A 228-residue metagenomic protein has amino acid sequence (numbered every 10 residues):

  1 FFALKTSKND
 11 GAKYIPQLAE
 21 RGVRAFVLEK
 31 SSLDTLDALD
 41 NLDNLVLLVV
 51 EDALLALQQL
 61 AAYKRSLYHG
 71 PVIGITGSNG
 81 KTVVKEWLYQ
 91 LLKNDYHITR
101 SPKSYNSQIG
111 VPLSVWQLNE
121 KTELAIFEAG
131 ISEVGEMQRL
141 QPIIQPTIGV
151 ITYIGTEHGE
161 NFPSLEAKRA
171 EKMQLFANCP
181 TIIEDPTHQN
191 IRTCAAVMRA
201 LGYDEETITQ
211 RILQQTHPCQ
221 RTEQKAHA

Functional and structural regions predicted by a protein language model:
F1-Q59, Y203, P218: N-terminal leader/targeting and accessory segments in enzymes
A3, V49-V50, R100, V150-I151 (+2 more regions): Structural signal for conserved beta-strand scaffold positions within catalytic alpha/beta enzyme cores
E20, A170, Q214: Phosphate-coordinating loops and pocket residues in cytosolic domains that bind phosphorylated ligands
E20-R21, P142-I144, A200-L201: Alpha-helix C-terminal capping segments
V23, N44-L45, H69, D95 (+2 more regions): A generic structural signal for alpha->beta connector loops
L55-I182, A195: Phosphate-binding loop of NTP-binding sites
N190: Short, conserved phosphate/pyrophosphate- and ester-handling motifs at nucleotide-, phospho-/glycolipid
C194, M198-A228: Gly/charged, well-structured mid-domain segments that form the phosphate/adenylate-handling core of ATP-dependent
